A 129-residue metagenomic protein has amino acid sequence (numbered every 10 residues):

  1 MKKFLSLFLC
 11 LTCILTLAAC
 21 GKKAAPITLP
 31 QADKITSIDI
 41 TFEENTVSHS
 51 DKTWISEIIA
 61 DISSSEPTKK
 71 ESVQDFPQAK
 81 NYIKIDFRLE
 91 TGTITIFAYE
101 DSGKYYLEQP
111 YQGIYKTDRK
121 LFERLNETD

Functional and structural regions predicted by a protein language model:
M1-F8: Bacterial N-terminal signal peptides that target proteins for export
L11-T12: Repetitive helical segments and hydrophobic/amphipathic motifs
L15-A19: C-terminal motif of bacterial Sec signal peptides marking the signal peptidase cleavage site
C20-D129: Function-determining sites in protein domains
